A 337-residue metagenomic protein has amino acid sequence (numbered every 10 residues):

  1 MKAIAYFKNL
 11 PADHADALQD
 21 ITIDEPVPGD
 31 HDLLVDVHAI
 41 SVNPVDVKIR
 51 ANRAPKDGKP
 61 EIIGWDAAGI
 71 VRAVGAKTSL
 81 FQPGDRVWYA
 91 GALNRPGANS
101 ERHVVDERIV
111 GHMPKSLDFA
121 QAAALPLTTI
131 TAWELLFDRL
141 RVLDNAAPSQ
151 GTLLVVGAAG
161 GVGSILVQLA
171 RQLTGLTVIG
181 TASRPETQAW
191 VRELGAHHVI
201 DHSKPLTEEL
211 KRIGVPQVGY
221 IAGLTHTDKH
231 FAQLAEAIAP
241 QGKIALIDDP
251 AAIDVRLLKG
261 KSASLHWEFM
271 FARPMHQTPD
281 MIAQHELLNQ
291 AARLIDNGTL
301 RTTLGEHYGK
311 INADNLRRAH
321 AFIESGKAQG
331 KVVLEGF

Functional and structural regions predicted by a protein language model:
D24-S41, A51-N94: Glycine-rich beta-strand-centered segment in the early N-terminal region that forms part of a ligand/cofactor-binding
N94-E107: A structural motif shared across PLP-dependent enzymes of the aminotransferase-like
A98-N99, S183-W190, A252-V255: Short, glycine/polar-rich helix-capping loops at beta-to-alpha or helix-loop-helix junctions that flank or form
L125-K204: Mid-domain Rossmann-like dinucleotide-binding core that forms the NAD(H)/NADP(H) cofactor-binding site
D144-A147, V199-E268: Glycine-rich cofactor phosphate-binding loops and adjacent beta1-alpha1 units of small-molecule cofactor enzyme domains
T181-P185, D248, F269: N-terminal Rossmann-fold cofactor-binding loop
L257-H307: C-terminal substrate-binding/catalytic core of Rossmann-like NAD(P)-dependent dehydrogenases/reductases
R293-E306, R317-F337: C-terminal capping/lid region of NAD(P)-dependent oxidoreductase domains
